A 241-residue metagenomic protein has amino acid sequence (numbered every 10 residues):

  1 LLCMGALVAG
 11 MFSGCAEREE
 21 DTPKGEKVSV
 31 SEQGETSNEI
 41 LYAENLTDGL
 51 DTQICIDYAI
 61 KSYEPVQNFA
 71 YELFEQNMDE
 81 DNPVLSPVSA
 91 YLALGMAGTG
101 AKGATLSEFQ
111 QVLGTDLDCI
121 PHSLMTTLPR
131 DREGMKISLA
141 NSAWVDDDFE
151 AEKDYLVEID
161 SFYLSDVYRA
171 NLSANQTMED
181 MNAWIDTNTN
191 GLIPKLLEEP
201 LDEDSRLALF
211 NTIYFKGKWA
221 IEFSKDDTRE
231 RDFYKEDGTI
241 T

Functional and structural regions predicted by a protein language model:
L1-A6: Sec-dependent signal peptide hydrophobic core
G10-G14: C-terminal motif of bacterial Sec signal peptides marking the signal peptidase cleavage site
C15-E44: Short, low-complexity, disordered segments immediately C-terminal to signal peptides in bacterial exported proteins
E17, I60, E72-A140, W144-D147: Post-signal peptide N-terminal segment of secreted/secretory-pathway proteins
V28-S37, E80, C119-T241: Non-catalytic, conformational "gating/processing" segments within enzyme and secreted inhibitor domains
G34-A70, S165-W184: An acidic intrinsically disordered interaction segment
T47-D57, V88-L92, L106-E108, D160-Y168 (+1 more regions): Acidic/histidine-rich, surface-exposed loop or edge segments in extracytoplasmic proteins
P65-N68, E72, S89-L92, M96 (+9 more regions): Extracytoplasmic/secreted proteins, especially bacterial periplasmic and envelope-associated proteins
